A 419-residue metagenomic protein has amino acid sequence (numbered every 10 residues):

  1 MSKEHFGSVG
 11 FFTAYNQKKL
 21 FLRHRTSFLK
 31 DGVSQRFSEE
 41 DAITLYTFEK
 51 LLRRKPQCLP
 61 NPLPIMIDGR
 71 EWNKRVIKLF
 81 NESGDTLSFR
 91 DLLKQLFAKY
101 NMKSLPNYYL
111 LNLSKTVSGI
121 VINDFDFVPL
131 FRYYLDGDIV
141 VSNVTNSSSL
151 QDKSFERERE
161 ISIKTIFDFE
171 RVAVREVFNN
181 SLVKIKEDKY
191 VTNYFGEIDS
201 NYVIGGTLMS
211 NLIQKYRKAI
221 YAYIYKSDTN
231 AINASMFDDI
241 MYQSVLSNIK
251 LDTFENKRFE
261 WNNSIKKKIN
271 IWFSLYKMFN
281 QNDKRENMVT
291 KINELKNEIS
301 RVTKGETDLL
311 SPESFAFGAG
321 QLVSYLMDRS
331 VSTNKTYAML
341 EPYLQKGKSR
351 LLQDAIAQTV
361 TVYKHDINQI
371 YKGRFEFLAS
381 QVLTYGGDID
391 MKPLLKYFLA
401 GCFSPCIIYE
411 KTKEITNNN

Functional and structural regions predicted by a protein language model:
M1-L96: Basic, glycine-/proline-tolerant helical and adjacent loop/strand elements that line or dock onto nucleic-acid
N101-N419: Long, contiguous all-alpha helical interaction modules
